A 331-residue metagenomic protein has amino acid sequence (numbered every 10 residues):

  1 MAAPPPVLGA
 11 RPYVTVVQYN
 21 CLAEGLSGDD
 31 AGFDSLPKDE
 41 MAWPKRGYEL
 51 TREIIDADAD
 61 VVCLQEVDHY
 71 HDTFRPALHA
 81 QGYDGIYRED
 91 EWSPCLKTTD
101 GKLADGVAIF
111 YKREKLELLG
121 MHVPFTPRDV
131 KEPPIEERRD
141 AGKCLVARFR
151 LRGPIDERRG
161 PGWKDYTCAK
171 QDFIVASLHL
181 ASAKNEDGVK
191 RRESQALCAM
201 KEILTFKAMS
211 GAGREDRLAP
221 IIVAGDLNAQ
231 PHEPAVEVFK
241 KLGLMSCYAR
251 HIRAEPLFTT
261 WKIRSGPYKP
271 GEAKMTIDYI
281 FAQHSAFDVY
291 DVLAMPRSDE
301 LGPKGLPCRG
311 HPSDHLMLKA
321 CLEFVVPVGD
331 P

Functional and structural regions predicted by a protein language model:
M1-P6, D60, Y70-H71, K115 (+4 more regions): Metal-dependent phosphoester-hydrolase catalytic domains
M1-W43, L218-V223: Mobile, glycine- and charge-enriched loop segments and immediately flanking short secondary-structure elements within
A2-Y13, V61-A183, A294-M295: Structured beta-strand-rich core segments of catalytic domains in phosphoester-bond hydrolases
Y19, Q65, L178, A224-D226: Active-site flanking residues adjacent to catalytic metal/cofactor-binding acidic residues
C21-K45, C95, D129-R138, K184-R191: Acidic/histidine-rich helix-loop elements that form or flank divalent-metal/phosphate-binding sites at the catalytic
A57: Active-site charged/polar residues at nucleotide-handling catalytic sites that mediate phosphoryl, nucleotidyl
K143-R150, I155-A176, G188-A224, H232: His/acidic metal-ligating clusters that form di-metal
